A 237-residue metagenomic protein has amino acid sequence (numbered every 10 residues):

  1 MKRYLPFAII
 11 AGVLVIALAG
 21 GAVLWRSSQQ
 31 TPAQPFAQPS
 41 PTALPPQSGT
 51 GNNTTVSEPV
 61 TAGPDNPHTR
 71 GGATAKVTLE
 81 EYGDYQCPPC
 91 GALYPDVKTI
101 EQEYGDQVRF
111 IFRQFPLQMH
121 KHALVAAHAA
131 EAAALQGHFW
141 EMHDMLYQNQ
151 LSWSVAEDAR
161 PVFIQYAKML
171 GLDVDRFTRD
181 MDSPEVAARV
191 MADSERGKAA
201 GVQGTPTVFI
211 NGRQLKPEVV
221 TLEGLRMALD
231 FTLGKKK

Functional and structural regions predicted by a protein language model:
M1-S40, I164-K237: C-terminal cap of thioredoxin/glutaredoxin-like
T31-T61: Ser/Thr-rich, Proline-interspersed low-complexity disordered segments
P59-V77, Q102: A short beta-strand-turn-helix
V60-A62, A92, R189: Short secondary-structure boundary/capping elements
T69-R70, W153, L215: Short clusters of hydrophobic/aromatic residues that line enzyme substrate/ligand-binding pockets
G72, E81, V219: Conserved strand-loop elements at the edges of beta-sheets that form or border functional pockets
A75, E80-Q86, G91-K168, D173 (+2 more regions): Structural alpha/beta surface segment adjacent to cysteine/selenocysteine redox centers across thiol/disulfide enzymes
